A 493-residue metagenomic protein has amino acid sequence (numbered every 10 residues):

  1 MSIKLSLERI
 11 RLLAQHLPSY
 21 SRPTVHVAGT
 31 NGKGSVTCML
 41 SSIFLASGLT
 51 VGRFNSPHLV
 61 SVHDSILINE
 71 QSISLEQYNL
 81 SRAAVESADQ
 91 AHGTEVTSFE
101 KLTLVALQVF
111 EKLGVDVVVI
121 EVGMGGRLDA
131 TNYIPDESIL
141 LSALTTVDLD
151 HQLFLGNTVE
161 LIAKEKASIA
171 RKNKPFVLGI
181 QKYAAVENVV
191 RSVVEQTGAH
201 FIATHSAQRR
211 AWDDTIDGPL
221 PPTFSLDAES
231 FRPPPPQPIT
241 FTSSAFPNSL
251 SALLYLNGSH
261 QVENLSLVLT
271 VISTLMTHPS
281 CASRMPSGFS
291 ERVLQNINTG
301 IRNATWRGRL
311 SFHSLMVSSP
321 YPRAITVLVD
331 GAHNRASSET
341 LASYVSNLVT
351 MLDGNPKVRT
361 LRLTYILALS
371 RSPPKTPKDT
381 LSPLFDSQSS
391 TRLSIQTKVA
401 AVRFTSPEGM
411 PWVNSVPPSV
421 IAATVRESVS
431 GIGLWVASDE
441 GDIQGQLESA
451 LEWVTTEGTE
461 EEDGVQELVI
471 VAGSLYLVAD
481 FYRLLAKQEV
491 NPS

Functional and structural regions predicted by a protein language model:
L7, R11, Q15-S21, A46-L140 (+4 more regions): ATP-dependent carboxylate-amine ligase catalytic core
V25-G29: Hydrophobic anchor at the beta1->P-loop junction of P-loop NTPases
S35-L40: Hydrophobic positions on the alpha1 helix immediately C-terminal to the Walker A/P-loop
G114-V122, I139-Y255, L265-Q295: Acidic, Mg2+-coordinating active-site environments of NTP-dependent enzymes
V117-I120, A130-A143, V147-H151, L161 (+1 more regions): Nucleotide phosphate-binding/pyrophosphate-handling subdomain across enzymes that bind or process nucleotide phosphates
Q181-S192, Q196-G198, P322-V327, L381-L468: C-terminal helical cap/extension that packs against the catalytic core of soluble nucleotide-cofactor enzymes
S474: Active-site-proximal loop/hinge segments that shape catalytic or ion-binding/gating pockets
